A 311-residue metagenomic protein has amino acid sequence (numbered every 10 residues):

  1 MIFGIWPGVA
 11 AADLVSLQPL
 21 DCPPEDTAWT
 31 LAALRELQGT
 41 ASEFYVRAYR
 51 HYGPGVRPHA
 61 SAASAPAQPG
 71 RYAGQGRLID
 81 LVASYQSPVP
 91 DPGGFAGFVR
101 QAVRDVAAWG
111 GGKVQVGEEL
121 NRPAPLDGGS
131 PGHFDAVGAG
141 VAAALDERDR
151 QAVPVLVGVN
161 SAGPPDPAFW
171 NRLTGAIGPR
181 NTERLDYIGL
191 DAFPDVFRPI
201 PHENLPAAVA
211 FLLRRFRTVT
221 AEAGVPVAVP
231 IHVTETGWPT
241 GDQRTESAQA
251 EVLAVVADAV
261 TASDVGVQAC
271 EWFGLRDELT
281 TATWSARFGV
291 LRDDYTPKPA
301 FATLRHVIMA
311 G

Functional and structural regions predicted by a protein language model:
I2-A10, L14-L37, V56-R57, L120 (+3 more regions): Aromatic-rich peripheral "rim/lid" segments of glycoside hydrolase catalytic domains that contact and position glycan
E25-R35, A60-Q68, G97-A102, G163-R180 (+2 more regions): Alpha-helical scaffolding within the catalytic cores of extracellular/periplasmic polymer-degrading hydrolases
W29-G110, S130-N160, H202-A207, V225-P226: Aromatic-lined substrate-binding rim segments of carbohydrate-active enzymes
V46-R50, L81-A83, W109-G112, E118 (+3 more regions): Aromatic- and acid-rich polysaccharide-binding/catalytic face of secreted or lumenal carbohydrate-active enzymes
R71-R77, V106-G110, G140-V155, N181-R184 (+3 more regions): A structural motif corresponding to the C-terminal end of an alpha-helix and its immediate exit/capping segment
L81-P88, V159, L190-I200, V219-L253 (+1 more regions): Active-site clefts of carbohydrate-active enzymes
D91-D105, A168-T174, T280-D293: Aromatic- and acidic-residue-enriched segments that line the glycan-binding/catalytic groove of carbohydrate-active
Q101-H133, L156-P164, I231-T236, C270-R276: Active-site groove signature of glycoside hydrolases
